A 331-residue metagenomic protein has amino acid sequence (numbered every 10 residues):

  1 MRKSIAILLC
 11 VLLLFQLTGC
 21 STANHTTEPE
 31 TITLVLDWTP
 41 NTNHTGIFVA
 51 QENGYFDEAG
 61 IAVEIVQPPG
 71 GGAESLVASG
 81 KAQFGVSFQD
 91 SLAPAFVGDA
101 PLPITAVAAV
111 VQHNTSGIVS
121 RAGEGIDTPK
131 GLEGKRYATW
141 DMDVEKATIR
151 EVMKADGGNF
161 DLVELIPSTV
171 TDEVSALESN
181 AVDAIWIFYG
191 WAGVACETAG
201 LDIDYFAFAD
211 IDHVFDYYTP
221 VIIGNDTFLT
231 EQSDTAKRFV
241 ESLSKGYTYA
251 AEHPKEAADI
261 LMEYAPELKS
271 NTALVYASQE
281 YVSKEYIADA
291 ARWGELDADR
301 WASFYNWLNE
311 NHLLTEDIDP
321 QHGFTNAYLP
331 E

Functional and structural regions predicted by a protein language model:
M1-T31, E331: Short, low-complexity disordered leader/linker segments with a strong preference for bacterial N-terminal type II
T27-T169, A176-S179, D183-G190, F206 (+1 more regions): Short, glycine-/small- and polar/acidic-enriched structural segments that line small-molecule recognition paths
Q51-E52, D57, K154, E197 (+3 more regions): Short polybasic/polar patches that bind polyanions
I104-A106, L165, A250-L261, P320: Surface-exposed patches in mature extracellular/periplasmic domains of secreted proteins
F160-E164, E267-S278, T315-H322: Short, surface-exposed acidic
D172-A265: Pocket-lining segment of extracytoplasmic ligand-binding domains
T230-N311: Secondary-structure end/capping motifs
W301-E331: Conserved C-terminal helix/tail region of periplasmic/extracytoplasmic solute-binding proteins
